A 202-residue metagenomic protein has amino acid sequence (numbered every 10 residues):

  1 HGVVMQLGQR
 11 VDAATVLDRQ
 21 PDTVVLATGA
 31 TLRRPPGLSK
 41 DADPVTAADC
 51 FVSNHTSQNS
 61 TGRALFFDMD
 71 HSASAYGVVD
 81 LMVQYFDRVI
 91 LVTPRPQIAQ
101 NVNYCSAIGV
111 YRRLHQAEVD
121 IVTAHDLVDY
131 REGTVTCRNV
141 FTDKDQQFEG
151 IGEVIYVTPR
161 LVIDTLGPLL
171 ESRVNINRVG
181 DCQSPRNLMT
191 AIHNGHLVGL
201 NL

Functional and structural regions predicted by a protein language model:
H1, Q84-F86, R112-A117, R173: Short helix-loop-beta junction
H1-D12, L114-Y130: A conserved beta-strand/loop element that lines the FAD pocket in flavoprotein oxidoreductases
Q6-Q20, A27-D43, A47-V102, F141-E153 (+1 more regions): Rossmann-like dinucleotide/flavin-binding elements
D22, E118-D120, D126, E132 (+3 more regions): Glutamate identity and glutamate-enriched acidic tracts
S106-G109: Alpha-helical protein-protein interaction modules
G133-R138: Short polybasic amphipathic segments
